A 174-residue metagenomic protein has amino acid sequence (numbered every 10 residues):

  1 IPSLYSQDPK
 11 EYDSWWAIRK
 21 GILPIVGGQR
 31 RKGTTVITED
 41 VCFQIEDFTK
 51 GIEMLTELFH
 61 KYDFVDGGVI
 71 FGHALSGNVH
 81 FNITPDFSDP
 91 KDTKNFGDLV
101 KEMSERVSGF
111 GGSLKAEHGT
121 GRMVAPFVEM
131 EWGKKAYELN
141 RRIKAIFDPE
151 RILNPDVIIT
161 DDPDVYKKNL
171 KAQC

Functional and structural regions predicted by a protein language model:
I1-D98, S104-R106, F110-G111, G121-V124: C-terminal substrate-recognition/cap domain of FAD-linked oxidoreductases
V41, S108, K115-A116, A145 (+1 more regions): Short conserved micro-motifs on helix faces and helix-strand junctions that flank and scaffold key functional residues
F81, H118, D148: Hydrophobic, well-ordered secondary-structure elements that form the walls of internal hydrophobic environments
S113-T120, P155-D156: Short acidic/histidine-rich active-site segments
A125-P126, V165: Histidine/acidic-residue-rich catalytic or RNA/ligand-binding cores of hydrolases and nuclease-related proteins
F127-K135: C-terminal, helix-dominated tail/subdomain
K135-C174: Intrinsic disorder at enzyme termini
